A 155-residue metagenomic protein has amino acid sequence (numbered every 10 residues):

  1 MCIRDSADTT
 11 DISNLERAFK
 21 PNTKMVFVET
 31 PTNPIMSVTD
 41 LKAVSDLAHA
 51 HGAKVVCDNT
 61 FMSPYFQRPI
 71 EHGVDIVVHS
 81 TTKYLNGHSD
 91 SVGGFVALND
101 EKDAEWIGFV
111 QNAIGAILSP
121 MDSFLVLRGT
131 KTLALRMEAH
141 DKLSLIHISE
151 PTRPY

Functional and structural regions predicted by a protein language model:
M1-D5, I146-Y155: Single conserved hydrophobic/aromatic residue that forms the stacking wall/gate of nucleotide- or nucleobase-binding
R4-M25: PLP-dependent aspartate aminotransferase-fold enzymes
S6, V28, C57, V78-H79 (+1 more regions): Hydrophobic residues in well-ordered beta-strands that form the structural core
I12-S13, T32-M36, M62-P64, Y84-N86 (+1 more regions): Short, small-residue-enriched loops and turns at beta-alpha junctions that line or gate enzyme active sites
K20, M25-F27, V38-I76: Catalytic PLP-binding core of fold-type I/II PLP enzymes
V44, Y65, I107, H147-I148: Aromatic/hydrophobic pocket-lining residues that form π-stacking "cages" and hydrophobic walls in ligand
V74-L125, G129-L133: Active-site PLP attachment segment
R128-L145: Structural signature of PLP-dependent enzymes
